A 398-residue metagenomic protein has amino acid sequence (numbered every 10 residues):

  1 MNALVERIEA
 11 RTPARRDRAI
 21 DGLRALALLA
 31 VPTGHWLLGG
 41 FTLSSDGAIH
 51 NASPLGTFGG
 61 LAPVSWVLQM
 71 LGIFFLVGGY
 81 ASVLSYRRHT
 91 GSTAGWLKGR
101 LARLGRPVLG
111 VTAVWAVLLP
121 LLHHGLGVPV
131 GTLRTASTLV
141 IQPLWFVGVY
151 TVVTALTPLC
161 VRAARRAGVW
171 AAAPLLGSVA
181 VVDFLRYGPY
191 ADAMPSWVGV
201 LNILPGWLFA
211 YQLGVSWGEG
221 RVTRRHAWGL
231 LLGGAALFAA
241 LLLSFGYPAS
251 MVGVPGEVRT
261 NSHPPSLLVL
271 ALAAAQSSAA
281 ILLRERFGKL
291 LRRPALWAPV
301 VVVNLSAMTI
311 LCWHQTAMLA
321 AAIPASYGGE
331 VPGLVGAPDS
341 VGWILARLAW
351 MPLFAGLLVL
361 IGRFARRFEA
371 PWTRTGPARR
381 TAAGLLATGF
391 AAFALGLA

Functional and structural regions predicted by a protein language model:
N2-A398: Alpha-helical transmembrane segments and their immediate juxtamembrane cytosolic regions
